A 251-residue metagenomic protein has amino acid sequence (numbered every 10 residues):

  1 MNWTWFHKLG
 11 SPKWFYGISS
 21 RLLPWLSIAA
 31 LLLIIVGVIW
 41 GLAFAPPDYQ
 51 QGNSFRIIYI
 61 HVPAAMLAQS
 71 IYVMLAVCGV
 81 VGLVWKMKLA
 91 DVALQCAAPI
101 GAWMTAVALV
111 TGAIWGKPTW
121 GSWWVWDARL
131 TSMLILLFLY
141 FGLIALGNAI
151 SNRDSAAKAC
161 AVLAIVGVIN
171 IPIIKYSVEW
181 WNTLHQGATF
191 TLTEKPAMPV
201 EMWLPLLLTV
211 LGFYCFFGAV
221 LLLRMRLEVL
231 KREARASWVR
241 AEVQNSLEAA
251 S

Functional and structural regions predicted by a protein language model:
M1-S19, E194, M225-S251: Extramembrane terminal tails and long inter-domain/linker segments of multi-pass membrane proteins
N2-W3, I100-G147: Membrane-interface helix-loop-helix modules in multi-pass inner-membrane proteins
I18-W25, F55-S70, W126-R129, V200-V210: Membrane-entry segments of alpha-helical transmembrane domains in multi-pass membrane proteins
L31-Y49: Alpha-helical transmembrane segments of multi-pass membrane proteins
G52-Y59, T119-S132, A156-C160: Non-cytosolic membrane-interface motifs at loop->transmembrane helix junctions
V62, W180-C215, W238-A250: Membrane-interface transmembrane-helix boundary segments in multi-pass integral membrane proteins
P63-C78, I135-G147, L204-L222: Hydrophobic cores of alpha-helical transmembrane segments in multi-pass inner/ER membrane proteins, independent
C160-Y176: Hydrophobic alpha-helical membrane-insertion segments
